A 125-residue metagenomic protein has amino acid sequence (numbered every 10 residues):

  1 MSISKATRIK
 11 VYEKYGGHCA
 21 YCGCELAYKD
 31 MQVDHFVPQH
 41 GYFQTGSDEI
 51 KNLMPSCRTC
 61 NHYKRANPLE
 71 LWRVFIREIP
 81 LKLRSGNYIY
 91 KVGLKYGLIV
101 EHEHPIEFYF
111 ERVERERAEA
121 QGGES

Functional and structural regions predicted by a protein language model:
M1-K10, C24-Y28, K51-M54, H62-S125: Extended charged
A6-I9, H40-Q44, T59: A general structural-boundary detector
K10-G17: Sequence/structural segment immediately N-terminal to covalent heme-attachment motifs in c-type and related
C19-C22, C57: Short cysteine-rich clusters marking metal-coordination/redox-active sites
C22-E25, Q39: Short hydrophobic alpha-helical module
K29-V33: Canonical RING-type zinc finger of E3 ubiquitin-protein ligases
H35, N61: Histidine-centered active-site/metal-ligand motif
V37-L53: Short linker/helix segments within small regulatory modules
